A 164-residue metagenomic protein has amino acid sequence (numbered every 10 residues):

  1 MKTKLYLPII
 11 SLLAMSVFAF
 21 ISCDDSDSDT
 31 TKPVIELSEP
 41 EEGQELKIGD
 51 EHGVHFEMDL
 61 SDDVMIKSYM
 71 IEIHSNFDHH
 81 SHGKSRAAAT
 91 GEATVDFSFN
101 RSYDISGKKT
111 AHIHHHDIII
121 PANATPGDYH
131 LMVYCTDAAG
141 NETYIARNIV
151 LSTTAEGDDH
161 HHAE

Functional and structural regions predicted by a protein language model:
K2-L5, M15-E45, E156-E164: Bacterial Sec-dependent N-terminal signal peptides
T31, E142-R147: Extracellular and select intracellular beta-sandwich modules with Ser/Thr-enriched, small-residue motifs on
Q44-H52: Short, solvent-exposed loop/linker segments at the N-terminal edge of repeated beta-sheet extracellular domains
E51-G53, I66, P126-H130: Extracellular Ig-like/FN3 beta-sandwich strand-entry sites
G53-M65, S75, D137: Extracellular acidic, Ser/Thr/Pro-rich low-complexity tracts
V95-D117: Aromatic sugar-binding surface patches on proteins that engage polysaccharides or sugar-phosphate polymers
T110, A122-G127: Surface-exposed, short loops/turns at beta-strand junctions within beta-sandwich domains
V133-C135: Conserved structural position at the C-terminal beta-strand of extracellular beta-sandwich adhesion modules
